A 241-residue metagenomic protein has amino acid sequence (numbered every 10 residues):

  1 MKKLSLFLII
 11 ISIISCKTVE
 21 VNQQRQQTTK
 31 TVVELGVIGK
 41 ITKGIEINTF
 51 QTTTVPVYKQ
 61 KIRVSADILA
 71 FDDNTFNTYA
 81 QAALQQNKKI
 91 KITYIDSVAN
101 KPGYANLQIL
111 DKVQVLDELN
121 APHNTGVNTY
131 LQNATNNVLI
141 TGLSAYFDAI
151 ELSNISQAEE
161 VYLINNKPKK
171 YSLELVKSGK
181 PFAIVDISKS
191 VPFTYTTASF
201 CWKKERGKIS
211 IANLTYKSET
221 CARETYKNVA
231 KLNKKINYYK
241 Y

Functional and structural regions predicted by a protein language model:
K2-K3, S15-G103, C221-Y241: An N-terminally focused, membrane-permeabilizing/fusogenic/translocator signature enriched in pore-forming
S5-I13: Bacterial N-terminal signal peptides
L6, V21, S178-K180: Residue-level marker of positions within ordered structural domains that often coincide with functionally constrained
T53, K91-A158, E174-Y239: Membrane pore-forming effector domains from diverse proteins
E160-Y162: Short aromatic-glycine motifs in intrinsically disordered, low-complexity regions
I164-P168: Edge/loop elements at the starts and ends of beta-strands within beta-rich repeat scaffolds
